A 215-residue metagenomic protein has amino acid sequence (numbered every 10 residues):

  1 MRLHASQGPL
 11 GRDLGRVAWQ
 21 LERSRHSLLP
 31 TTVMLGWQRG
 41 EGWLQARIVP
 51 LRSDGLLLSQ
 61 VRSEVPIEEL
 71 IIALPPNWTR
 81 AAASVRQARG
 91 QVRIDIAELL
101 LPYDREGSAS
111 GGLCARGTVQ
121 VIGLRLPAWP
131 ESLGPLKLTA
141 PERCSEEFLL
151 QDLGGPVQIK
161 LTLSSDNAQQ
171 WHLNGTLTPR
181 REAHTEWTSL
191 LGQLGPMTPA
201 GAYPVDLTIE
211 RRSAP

Functional and structural regions predicted by a protein language model:
M1-V85, A97: N-terminal beta-strand/beta-hairpin edge segment
R2-H4, Q20, M34-G36, R93-D95 (+3 more regions): Residue-level recognition of well-ordered beta-strand positions that form the cores of beta-sheet-rich folds across
A5-Q7, R39, V121-G123, G154 (+1 more regions): Transmembrane beta-strands of outer-membrane beta-barrel pores
G11-D13, S27-L29, Q45, L56 (+5 more regions): Short acidic, gly/pro-rich beta-turn/loop elements at beta-sheet edges and active-site/ligand-binding grooves
Q20-S24, V49-L51, P102, P141 (+1 more regions): Short beta-strand micro-motifs enriched in acidic
R25-G36, G55-S63, S108-V119, E147-Q151 (+1 more regions): Short, well-ordered strand-loop elements centered on a beta-strand within folded domains, enriched for acidic residues
R86-T162: Solvent-exposed beta-strand/coil patches in large extracellular/periplasmic or lumenal scaffold regions
W129-P215: Extended terminal
